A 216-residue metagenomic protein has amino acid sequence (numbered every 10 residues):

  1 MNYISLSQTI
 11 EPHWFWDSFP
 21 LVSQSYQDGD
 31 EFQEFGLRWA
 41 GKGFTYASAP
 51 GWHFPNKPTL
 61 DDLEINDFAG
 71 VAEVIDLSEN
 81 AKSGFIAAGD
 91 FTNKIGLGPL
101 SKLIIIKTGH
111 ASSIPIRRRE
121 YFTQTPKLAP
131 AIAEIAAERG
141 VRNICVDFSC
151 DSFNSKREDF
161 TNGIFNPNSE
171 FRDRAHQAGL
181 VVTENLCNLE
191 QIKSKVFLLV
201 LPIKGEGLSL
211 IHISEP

Functional and structural regions predicted by a protein language model:
M1-E34: Histidine-rich, glycine-flanked metal-binding segment
L6, Y46, I75, I104 (+1 more regions): Divalent metal-coordination and catalytic microenvironments
Q27-G41, K107-G109, G140: Short HxH-centered metal-ligating active-site micro-motif
L37-F54: Histidine-centered catalytic micro-motifs
F54-E73: Structural signature of FAD isoalloxazine-binding scaffolds in flavoprotein oxidoreductases
L77-N185, E190: Conserved, well-structured core segments that form or line functional sites
S194-E206: Low-complexity, intrinsically disordered Gly/Pro/Thr-rich segments
L208-P216: Residue-level detector of conserved catalytic or cofactor/ligand-binding positions in enzyme active sites
